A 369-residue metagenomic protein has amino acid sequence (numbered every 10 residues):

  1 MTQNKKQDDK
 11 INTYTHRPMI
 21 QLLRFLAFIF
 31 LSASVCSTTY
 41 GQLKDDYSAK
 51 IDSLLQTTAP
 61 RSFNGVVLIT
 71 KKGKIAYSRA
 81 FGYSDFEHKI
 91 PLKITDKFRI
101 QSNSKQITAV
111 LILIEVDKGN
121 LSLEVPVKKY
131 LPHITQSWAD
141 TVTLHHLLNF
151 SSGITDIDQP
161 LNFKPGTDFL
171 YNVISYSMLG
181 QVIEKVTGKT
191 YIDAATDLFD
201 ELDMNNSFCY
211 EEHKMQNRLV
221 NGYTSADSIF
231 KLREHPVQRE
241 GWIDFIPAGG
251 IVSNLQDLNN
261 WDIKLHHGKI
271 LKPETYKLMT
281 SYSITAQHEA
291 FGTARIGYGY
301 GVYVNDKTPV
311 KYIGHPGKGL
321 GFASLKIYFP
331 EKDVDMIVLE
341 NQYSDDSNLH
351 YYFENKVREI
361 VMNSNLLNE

Functional and structural regions predicted by a protein language model:
M1-D45: Bacterial Sec-dependent N-terminal signal peptides
M1-K6, I11, E87, I112 (+2 more regions): Residue-level recognition of alpha-helix boundary/capping or hinge positions
Q42-A80, T187, I192, T196 (+2 more regions): Catalytic loop of the DD-peptidase/beta-lactamase superfamily, centered on the K-T-G motif and neighboring
L43, K74, Y83-K189, K214 (+1 more regions): Active-site-proximal loop and beta-strand segments within enzyme catalytic domains
P132-T141, F199-C209, S283-A290: Short, mixed-charge aromatic SLiMs
T141-N149, S207-N221, A290-Y300: Charged/polar, low-hydrophobicity segments characteristic of intrinsically disordered regions and flexible loops
Y210-E211, N217-T224, A248-Q256: Active-site-proximal helix/loop microenvironment of the serine DD-peptidase/beta-lactamase transpeptidase fold
